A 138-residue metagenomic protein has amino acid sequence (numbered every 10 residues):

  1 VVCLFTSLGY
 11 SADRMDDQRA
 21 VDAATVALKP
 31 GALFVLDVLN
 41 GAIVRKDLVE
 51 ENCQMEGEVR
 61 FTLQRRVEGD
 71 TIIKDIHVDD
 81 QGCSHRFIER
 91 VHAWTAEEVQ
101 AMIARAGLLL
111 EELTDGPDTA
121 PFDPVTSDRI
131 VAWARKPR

Functional and structural regions predicted by a protein language model:
V1-D17: A short SAM/SAH-binding and catalytic strip from SAM-dependent methyltransferases
V1-V2, E51-M55, R129-V131: Short, hinge-like loop/turn segments at secondary-structure boundaries
V2-F5, D37, T114: Short beta-strands and strand-loop turn motifs
S7-G9, G82-C83, D118: A short, flexible beta-alpha/helix-coil linker loop
M15, V35-M102: SAM-dependent methyltransferase
D16-L33: A short glycine-rich, Lys/Arg-flanked "PGG" loop and its adjoining helix->strand segment in the class I
F34-V35, L110: A short hydrophobic/small-residue beta-strand
W94-R138: C-terminal lobe and adjacent flexible extensions of AdoMet/dcAdoMet transferase-like proteins
